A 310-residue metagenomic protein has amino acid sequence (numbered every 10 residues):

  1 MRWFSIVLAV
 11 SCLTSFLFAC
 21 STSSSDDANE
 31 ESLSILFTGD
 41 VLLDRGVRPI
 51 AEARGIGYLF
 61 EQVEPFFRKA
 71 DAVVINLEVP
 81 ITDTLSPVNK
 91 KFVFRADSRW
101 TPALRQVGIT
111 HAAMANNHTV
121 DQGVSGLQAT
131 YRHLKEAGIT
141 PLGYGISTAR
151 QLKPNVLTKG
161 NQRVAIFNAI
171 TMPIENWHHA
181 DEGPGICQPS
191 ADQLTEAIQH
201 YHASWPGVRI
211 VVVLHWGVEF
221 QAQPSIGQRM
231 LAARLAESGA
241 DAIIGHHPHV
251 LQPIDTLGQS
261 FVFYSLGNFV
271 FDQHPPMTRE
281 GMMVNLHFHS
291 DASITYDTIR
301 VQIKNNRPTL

Functional and structural regions predicted by a protein language model:
M1-S5: Positively charged n-region of N-terminal signal peptides that target proteins for export
V7-F16: Bacterial N-terminal signal peptides
C20-L310: Acidic, metal/ion-coordinating pockets
